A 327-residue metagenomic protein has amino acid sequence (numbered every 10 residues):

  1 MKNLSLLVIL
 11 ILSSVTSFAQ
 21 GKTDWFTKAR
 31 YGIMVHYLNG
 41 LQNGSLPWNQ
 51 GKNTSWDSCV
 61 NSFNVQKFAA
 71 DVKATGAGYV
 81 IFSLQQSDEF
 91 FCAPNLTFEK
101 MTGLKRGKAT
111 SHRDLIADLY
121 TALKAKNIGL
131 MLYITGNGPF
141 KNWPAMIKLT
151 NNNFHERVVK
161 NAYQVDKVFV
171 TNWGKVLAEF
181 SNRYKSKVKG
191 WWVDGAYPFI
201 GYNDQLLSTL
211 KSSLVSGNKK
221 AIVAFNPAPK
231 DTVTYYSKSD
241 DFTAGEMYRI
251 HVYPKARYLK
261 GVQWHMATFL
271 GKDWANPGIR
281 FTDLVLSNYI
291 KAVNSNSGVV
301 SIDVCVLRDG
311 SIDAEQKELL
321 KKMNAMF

Functional and structural regions predicted by a protein language model:
M1-G21: Bacterial Sec-dependent N-terminal signal peptides
Q20-F327: Mature catalytic domains of secreted/periplasmic carbohydrate-active enzymes
